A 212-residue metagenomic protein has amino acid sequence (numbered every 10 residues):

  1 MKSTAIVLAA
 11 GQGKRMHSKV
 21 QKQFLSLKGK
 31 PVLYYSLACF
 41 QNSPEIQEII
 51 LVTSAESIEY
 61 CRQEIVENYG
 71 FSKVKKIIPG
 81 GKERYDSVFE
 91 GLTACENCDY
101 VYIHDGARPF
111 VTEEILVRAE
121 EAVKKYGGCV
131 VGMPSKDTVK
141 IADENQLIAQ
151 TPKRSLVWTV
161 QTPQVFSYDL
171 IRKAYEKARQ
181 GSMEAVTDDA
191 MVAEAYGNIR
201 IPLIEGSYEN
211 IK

Functional and structural regions predicted by a protein language model:
K2-I58: N-terminal glycine-rich phosphate-binding loop and ensuing alpha1 helix
L27, K140-D143, I204, K212: Short beta-strand-to-turn element immediately C-terminal to the catalytic PLP-Schiff-base lysine in fold type I
Y34-C98, G181: Conserved N-terminal catalytic core of the sugar/cofactor nucleotidyltransferase
Q47-I49, G127-G128, R200: Residues at the starts of beta-strands that form the adenosine-phosphate
S57, I115, L170-I171: Short, well-ordered alpha-helical scaffold segment located in the soluble/lumenal catalytic or ligand-binding core
V74-K76, K82-E144, Q161: Conserved beta-loop-beta/alpha segment of the NTase-like Rossmann-fold superfamily that binds/positions NTPs
I141-Q164: Short, flexible, basic/aromatic active-site loop/helix in glycosyltransferases
V157-K212: Conserved alpha/beta core of the MobA/IspD/sugar-nucleotide pyrophosphorylase nucleotidyltransferase superfamily
